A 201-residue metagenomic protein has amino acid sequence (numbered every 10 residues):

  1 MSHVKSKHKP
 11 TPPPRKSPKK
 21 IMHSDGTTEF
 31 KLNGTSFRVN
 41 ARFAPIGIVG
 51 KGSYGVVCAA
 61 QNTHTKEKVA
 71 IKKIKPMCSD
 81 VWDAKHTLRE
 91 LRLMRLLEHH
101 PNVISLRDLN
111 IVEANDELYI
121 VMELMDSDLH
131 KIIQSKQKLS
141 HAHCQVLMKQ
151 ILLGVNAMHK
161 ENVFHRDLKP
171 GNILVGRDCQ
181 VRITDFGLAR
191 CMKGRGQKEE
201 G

Functional and structural regions predicted by a protein language model:
M1-F30: Intrinsically disordered, low-complexity regulatory tails/linkers of eukaryotic serine/threonine protein kinases
K20-G201: Eukaryotic serine/threonine protein kinase catalytic domain
